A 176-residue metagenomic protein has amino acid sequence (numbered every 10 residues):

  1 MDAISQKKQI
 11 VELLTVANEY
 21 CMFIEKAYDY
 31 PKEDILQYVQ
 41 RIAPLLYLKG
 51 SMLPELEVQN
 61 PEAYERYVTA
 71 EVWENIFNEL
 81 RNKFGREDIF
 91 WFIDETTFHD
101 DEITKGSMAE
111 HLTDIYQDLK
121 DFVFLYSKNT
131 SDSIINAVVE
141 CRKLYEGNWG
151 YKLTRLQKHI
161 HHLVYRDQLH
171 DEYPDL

Functional and structural regions predicted by a protein language model:
M1-D2, E25-P31, E95-K105: Short, charged, low-complexity loops and linkers
M1-Q6, L176: Short, Lys/Arg-enriched, disordered terminal segments
I4, V11-T69: N-terminal interaction modules that seed assembly of large macromolecular complexes
E12-E19, Y38-L48, N75, E79 (+7 more regions): Charged, amphipathic alpha-helical oligomerization/scaffolding segments
C21-I24, E87, D167: Short, flexible helical or helix-coil boundary motifs
P31-I35, M108, T130-I134, V138: Residue-level recognition of alpha-helical structural elements
E55-V123: Long amphipathic alpha-helical segments
I103, D118-L176: Acidic, proline/glycine-rich low-complexity IDRs
